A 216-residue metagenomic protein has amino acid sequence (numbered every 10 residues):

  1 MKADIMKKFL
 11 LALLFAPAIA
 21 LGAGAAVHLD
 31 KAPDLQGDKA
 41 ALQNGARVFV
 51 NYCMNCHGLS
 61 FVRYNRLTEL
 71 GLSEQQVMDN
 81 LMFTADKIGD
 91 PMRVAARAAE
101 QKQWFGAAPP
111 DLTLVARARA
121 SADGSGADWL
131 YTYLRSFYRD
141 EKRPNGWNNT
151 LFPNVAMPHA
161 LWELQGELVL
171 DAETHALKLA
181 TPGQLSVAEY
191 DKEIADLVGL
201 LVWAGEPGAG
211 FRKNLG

Functional and structural regions predicted by a protein language model:
M1-Q36, W203-P207: Post-cleavage N-terminal segment of exported redox proteins
G24-R47, G58-E69, V77, G205 (+1 more regions): Electrostatic cytochrome c docking/interface patches
L35-Q36, L42, F61-A127, P144-H175: Gly/Gly-Pro-rich "capping" loops immediately C-terminal to redox-active cysteine motifs in periplasmic/lumenal
A40, N44, V48, D111 (+4 more regions): Extracytoplasmic/secreted proteins, especially bacterial periplasmic and envelope-associated proteins
F49-S60, L197: The canonical Cys-X-X-Cys-His
S125-E141: Hydrophobic, aromatic-enriched interface-forming segments
K142-W147, A209-R212: Surface-exposed patches in mature extracellular/periplasmic domains of secreted proteins
M157, W162-E206: Extended, hydrophilic extramembrane loops/domains of integral membrane proteins
